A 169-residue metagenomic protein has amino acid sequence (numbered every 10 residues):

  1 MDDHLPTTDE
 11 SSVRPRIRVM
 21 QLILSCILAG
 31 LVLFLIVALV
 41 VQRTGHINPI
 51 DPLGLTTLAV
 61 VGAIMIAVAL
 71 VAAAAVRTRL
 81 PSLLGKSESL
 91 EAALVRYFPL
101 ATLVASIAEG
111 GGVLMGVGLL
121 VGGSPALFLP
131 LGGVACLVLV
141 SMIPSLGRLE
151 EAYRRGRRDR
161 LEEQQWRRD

Functional and structural regions predicted by a protein language model:
M1-R14: Short, Lys/Arg-rich, polar N-terminal cytosolic tail immediately upstream of the first transmembrane signal-anchor
Q21-V32, F98-A108: Select subsegments of transmembrane alpha-helices in polytopic membrane proteins, especially boundary-proximal
L31, A63-I66, I107-V113: Core segments of transmembrane alpha-helices that mediate helix-helix packing or line hydrophobic substrate/ligand
L53-A69: Alpha-helical transmembrane segments
A73-A93: Membrane-helix interface/capping segments
S106-F128: Alpha-helical transmembrane segments and their membrane-interface junctions in multi-pass membrane proteins
L120-L146: Hydrophobic alpha-helical transmembrane segments and immediately flanking/interface helices in integral membrane
L149-D169: Short, highly charged, low-complexity non-transmembrane loops/tails of multi-pass membrane proteins
